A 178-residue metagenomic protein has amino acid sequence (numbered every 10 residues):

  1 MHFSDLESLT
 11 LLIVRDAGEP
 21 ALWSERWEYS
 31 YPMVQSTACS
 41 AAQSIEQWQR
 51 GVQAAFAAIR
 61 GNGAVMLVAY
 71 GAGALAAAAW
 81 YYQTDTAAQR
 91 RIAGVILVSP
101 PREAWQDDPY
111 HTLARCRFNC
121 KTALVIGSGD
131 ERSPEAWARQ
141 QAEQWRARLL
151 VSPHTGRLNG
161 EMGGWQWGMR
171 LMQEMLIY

Functional and structural regions predicted by a protein language model:
H2-A64, H154-L158: Active-site catalytic motif of lipid deacylating hydrolases and related acyltransferases
I59-G71, V95: Alpha/beta-hydrolase fold nucleophile elbow
L67-Y81: Gly/Ala-rich beta-loop-alpha elbow adjacent to hydrolase catalytic centers
A87-E103: A conserved short beta-strand
E103-A104, S128-S133: Acidic catalytic loop of the alpha/beta-hydrolase fold
R117-N119, L124-I126: Short beta-strand/loop motif that positions the catalytic acidic residue of the alpha/beta-hydrolase fold
R132-A147: Conserved loop-alpha-helix segment in the C-terminal half of the alpha/beta-hydrolase fold that carries the catalytic
A147-Y178: C-terminal catalytic histidine-bearing segment of alpha/beta-hydrolase fold enzymes
